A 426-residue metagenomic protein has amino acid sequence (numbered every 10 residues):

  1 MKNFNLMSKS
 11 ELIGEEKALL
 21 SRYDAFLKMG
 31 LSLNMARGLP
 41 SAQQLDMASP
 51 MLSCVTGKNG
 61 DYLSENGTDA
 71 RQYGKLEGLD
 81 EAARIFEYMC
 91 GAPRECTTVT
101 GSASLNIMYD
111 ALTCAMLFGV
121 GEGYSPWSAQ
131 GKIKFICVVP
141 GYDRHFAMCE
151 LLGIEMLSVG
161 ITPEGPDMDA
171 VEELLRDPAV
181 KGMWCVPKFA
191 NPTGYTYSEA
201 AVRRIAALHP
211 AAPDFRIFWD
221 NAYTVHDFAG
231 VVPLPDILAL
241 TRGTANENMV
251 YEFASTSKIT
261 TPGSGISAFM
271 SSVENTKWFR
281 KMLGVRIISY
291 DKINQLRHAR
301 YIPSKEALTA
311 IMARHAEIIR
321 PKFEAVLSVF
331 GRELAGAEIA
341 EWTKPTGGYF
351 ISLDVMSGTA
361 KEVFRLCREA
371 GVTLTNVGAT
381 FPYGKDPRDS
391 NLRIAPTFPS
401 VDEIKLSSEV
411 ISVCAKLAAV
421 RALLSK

Functional and structural regions predicted by a protein language model:
K2-G78, A82, E87-Y88, E369-V372: N-terminal "arm"/small-domain region of PLP-dependent enzymes with the aminotransferase-like
G60, G67-P213, T224-T244, V410-S412 (+1 more regions): Conserved core of the PLP fold type I
S128, T241-R320, E333, V420: Conserved core segment of the aminotransferase class I/II
R216-I217, Y251: Hydrophobic "anchor" residues on beta-strands that sit immediately upstream of conserved functional sites
D220-N221: Walker B catalytic acidic pair
A313-L327, I339-D354, R368: Conserved glycine-rich beta-strand-loop-beta hairpin in the small C-terminal domain of fold type I
S352-S357, L374-C414: Conserved PLP-binding active-site segment of the aspartate aminotransferase-like
